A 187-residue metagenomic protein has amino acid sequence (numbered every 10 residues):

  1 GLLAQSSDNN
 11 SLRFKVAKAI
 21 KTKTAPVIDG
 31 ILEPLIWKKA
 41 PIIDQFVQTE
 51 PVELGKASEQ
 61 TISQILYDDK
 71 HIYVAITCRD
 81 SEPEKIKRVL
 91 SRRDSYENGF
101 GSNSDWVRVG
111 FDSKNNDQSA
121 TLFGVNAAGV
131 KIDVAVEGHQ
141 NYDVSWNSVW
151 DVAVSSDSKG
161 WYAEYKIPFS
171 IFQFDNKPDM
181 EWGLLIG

Functional and structural regions predicted by a protein language model:
L3-G187: Structural preference for beta-rich elements and adjacent junctions enriched in aromatics
